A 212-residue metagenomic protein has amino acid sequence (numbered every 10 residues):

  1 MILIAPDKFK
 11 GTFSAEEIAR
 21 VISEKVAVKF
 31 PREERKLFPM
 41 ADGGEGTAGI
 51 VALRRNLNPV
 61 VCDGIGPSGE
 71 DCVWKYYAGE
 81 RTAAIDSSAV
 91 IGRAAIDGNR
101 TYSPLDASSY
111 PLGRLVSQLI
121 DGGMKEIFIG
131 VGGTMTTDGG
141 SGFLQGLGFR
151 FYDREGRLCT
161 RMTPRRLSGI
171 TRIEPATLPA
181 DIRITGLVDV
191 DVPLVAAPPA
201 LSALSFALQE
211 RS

Functional and structural regions predicted by a protein language model:
M1-V131, M135-S212: N-terminal loops that bind phosphate or other acidic moieties and the adjacent beta-alpha structural core
